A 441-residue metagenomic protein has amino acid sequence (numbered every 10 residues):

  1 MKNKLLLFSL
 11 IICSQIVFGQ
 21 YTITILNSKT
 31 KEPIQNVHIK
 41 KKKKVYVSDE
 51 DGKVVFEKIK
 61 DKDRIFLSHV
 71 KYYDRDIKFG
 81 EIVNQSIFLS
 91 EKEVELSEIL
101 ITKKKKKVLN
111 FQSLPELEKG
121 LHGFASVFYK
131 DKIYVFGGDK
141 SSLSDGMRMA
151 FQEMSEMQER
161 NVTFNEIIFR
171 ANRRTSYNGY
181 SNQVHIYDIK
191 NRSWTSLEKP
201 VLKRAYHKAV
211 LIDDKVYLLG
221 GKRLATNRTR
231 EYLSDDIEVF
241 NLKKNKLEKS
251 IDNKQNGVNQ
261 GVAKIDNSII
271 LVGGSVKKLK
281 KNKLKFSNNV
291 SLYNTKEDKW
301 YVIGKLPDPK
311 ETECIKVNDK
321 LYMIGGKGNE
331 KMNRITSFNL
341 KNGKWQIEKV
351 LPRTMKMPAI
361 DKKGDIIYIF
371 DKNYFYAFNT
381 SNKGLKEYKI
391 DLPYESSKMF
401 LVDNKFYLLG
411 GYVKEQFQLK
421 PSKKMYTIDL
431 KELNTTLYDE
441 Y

Functional and structural regions predicted by a protein language model:
Y21, K29-K43: Short, ordered, surface-exposed loop/turn motifs in non-cytosolic proteins
Y21-K29, G52, I87: A short, amphipathic beta-strand motif
V37-K40, I65, I101: Hydrophobic beta-strand segments
K41, F66-I77: A short, solvent-exposed loop/turn motif at the edges and junctions of modular extracellular/periplasmic domains
K43-V54: Short, acidic Ser/Thr/Gly-rich low-complexity loop/linker segments typical of extracellular and cell-surface proteins
V55-D63, F79: Short Pro-Gly-centered beta-turn/loop motif in secreted/extracellular proteins
E81-K103: Extracellular beta-sheet/turn segments enriched in Thr/Pro/Gly and aliphatic residues
L96-Y441: Kelch-like beta-propeller repeat domains
